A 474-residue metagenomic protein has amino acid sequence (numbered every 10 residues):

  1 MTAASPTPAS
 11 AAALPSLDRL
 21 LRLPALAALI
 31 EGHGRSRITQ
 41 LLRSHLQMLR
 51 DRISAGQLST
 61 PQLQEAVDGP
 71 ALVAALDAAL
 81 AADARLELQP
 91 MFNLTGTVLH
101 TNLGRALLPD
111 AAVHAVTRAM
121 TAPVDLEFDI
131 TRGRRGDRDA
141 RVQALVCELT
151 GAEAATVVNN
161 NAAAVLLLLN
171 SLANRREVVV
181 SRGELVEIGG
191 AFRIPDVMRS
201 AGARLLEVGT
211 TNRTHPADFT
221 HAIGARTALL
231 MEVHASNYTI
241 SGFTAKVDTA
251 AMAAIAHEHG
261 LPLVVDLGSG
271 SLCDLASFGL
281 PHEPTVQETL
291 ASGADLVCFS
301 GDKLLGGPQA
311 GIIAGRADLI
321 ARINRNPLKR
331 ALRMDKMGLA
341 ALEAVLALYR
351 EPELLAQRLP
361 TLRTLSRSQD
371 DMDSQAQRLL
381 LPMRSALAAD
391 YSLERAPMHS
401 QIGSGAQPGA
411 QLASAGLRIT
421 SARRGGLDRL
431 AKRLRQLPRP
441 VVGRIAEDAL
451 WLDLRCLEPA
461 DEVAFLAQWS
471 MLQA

Functional and structural regions predicted by a protein language model:
M1-L80: Long amphipathic alpha-helical segments
L14-P15, H33, F92-G96, L305-P308 (+2 more regions): Short Gly/Ser/Thr- and Asp/Glu-enriched loop/turn motifs at secondary-structure junctions
E87-L88, A154-A155, F299, R439-R444: A short linear hydrophobic-aromatic micro-motif
L94-T95, R105-T131: Glycine-rich phosphate-binding segment of PLP-dependent enzymes
G133-Y349, Q468: Conserved PLP-enzyme active-site core in the AAT-like
D318, N326-P327, M334-L387, A396-H399 (+1 more regions): Structural motif of enzymes handling amino- and sulfur-group chemistry
Q369, D373-E458, A464-F465: Conserved C-terminal alpha-helix-loop-beta "cap" of PLP-dependent enzymes that closes/shapes the active-site mouth
